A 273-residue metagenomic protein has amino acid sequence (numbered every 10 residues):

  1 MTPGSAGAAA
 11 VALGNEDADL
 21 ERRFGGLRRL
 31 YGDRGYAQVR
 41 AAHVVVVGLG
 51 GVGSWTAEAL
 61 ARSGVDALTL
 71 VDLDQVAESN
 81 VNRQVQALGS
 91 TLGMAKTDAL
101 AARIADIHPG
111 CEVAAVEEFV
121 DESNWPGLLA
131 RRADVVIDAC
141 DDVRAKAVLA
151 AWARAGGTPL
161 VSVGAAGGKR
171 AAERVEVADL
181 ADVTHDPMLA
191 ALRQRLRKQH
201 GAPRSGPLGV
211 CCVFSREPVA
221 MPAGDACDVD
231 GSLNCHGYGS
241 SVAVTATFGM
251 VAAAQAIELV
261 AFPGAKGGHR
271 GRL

Functional and structural regions predicted by a protein language model:
M1-V45, E78: N-terminal charged helix/coil linker that caps or initiates catalytic domains
T2-A18, R131-V135, C140-V148, L160 (+3 more regions): Glycine-rich phosphate/adenylate-binding loop
V46-G48, V71: Conserved N-terminal Rossmann-fold NAD(P)-binding element of oxidoreductases
V52: Hydrophobic/small residue at the entry helix of a nucleotide-binding pocket
A61-A67: Conserved S-adenosyl-L-methionine
A67-H108: Glycine-rich phosphate-binding loop and adjoining beta1-alpha1-beta2 segment of Rossmann-like nucleotide-binding folds
V116-W125: Conserved SAM/SAH-binding loop
